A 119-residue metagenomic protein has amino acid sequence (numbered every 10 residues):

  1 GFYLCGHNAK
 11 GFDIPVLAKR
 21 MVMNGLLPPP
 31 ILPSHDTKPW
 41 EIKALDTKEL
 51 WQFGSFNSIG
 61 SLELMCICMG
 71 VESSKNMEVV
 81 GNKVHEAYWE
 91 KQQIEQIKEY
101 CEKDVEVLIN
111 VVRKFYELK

Functional and structural regions predicted by a protein language model:
G1-E99, K103-K119: Metal-dependent phosphoesterase core characteristic of DEDDh/y 3'-5' exonuclease domains
